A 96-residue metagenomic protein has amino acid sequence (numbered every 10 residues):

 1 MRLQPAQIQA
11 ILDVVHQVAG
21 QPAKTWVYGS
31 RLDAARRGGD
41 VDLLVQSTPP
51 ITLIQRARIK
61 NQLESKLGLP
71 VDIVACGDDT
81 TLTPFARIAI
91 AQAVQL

Functional and structural regions predicted by a protein language model:
M1-W26, L32-G38, S47-L96: Catalytic core of pol beta-like nucleotidyltransferases
